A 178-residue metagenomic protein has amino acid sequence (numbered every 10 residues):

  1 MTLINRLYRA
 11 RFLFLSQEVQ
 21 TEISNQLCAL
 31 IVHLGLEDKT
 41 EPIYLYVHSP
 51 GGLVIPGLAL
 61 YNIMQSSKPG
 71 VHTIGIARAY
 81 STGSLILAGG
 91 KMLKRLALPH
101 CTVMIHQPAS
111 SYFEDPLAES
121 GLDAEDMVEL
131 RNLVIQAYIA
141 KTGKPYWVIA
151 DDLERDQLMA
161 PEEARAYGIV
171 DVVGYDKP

Functional and structural regions predicted by a protein language model:
M1-P178: Terminal-region recognition feature
